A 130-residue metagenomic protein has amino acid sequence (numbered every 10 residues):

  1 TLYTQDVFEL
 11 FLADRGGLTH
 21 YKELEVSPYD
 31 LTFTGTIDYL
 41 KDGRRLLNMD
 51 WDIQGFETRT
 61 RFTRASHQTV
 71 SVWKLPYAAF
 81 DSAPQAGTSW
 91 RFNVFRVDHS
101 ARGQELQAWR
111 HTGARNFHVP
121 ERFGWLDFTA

Functional and structural regions predicted by a protein language model:
T1-A130: Structural preference for beta-rich elements and adjacent junctions enriched in aromatics
